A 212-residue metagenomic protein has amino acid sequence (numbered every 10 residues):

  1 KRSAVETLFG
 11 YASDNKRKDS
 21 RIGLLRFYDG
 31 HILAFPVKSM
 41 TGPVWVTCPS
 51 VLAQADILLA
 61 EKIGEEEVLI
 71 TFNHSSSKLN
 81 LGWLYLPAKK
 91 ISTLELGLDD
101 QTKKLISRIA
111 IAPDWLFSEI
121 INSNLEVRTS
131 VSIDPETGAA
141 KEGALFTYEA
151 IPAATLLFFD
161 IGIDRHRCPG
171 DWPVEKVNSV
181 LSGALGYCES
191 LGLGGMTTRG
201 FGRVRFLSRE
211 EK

Functional and structural regions predicted by a protein language model:
K1-K212: RNA-binding basic/glycine-rich loop and surface signature characteristic of RAMP-family CRISPR effectors
